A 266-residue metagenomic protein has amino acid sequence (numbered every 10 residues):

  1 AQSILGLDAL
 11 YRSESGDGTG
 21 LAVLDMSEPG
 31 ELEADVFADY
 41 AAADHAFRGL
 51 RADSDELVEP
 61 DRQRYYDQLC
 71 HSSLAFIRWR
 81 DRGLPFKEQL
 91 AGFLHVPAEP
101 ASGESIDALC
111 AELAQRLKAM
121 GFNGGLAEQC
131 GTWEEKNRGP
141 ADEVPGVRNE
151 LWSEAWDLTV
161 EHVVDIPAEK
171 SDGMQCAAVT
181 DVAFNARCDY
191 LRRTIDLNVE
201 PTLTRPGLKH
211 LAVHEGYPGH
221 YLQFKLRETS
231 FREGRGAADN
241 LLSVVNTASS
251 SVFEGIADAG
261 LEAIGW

Functional and structural regions predicted by a protein language model:
A1-W266: N-terminal maturation segment of proteins
